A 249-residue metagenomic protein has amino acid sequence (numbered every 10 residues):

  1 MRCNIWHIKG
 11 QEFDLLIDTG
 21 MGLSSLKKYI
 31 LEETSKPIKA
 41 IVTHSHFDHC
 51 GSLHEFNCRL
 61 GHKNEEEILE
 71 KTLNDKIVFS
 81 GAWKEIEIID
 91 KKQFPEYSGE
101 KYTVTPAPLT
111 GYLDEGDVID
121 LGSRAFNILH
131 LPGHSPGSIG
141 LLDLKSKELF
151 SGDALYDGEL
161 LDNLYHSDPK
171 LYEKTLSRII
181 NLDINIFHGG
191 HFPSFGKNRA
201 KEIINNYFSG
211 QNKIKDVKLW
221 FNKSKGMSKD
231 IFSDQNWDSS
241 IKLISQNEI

Functional and structural regions predicted by a protein language model:
M1-E32, G140-Y156: Conserved beta-strand hairpin/beta-sheet module of binuclear metal-dependent hydrolase folds, prominently
L16-T19, I38-D48, R59-K63, H130-G133 (+2 more regions): Active-site neighborhood of phospho(di)ester-bond hydrolases with catalytic His/Asp-centered motifs
G22-S25, S45-G51, E66, S135-S138 (+2 more regions): Active-site environment of divalent metal-dependent phosphoester hydrolases
L23-D114, V118, Y207-D216, W220: Active-site HxH/HxHxD metal-binding segment of metal-dependent hydrolases
G51, F126, S167: Residue-level signal for the nucleotide or nucleotide-sugar donor/cofactor binding architecture
Y112-D143: Core dinuclear metal-dependent hydrolase active-site scaffold
A154-H166: Active-site-proximal segments of metal-dependent phosphoesterases and phosphodiesterases across multiple
E173-I249: Accessory terminal helices/loops
